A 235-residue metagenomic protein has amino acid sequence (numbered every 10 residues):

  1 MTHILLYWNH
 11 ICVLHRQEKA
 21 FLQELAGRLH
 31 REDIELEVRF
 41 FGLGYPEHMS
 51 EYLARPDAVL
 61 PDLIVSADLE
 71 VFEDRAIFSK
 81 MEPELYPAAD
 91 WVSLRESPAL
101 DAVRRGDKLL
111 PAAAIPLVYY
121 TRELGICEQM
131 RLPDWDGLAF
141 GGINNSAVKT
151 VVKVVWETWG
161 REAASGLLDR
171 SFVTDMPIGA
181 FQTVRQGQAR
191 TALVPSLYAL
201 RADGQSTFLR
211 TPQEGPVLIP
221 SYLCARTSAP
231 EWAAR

Functional and structural regions predicted by a protein language model:
M1-R75: Early extracytoplasmic/lumenal segment of secretory-pathway proteins
T2, L60-D62, D136, G187-R190 (+1 more regions): Loop/turn elements at helix/coil->beta-strand transitions in domains of secreted/extracellular proteins
Y7-H10, T121, P216: Short beta-strand/turn micro-motifs composed of small residues that flank or help shape donor/cofactor-binding pockets
H15-R16, A76-G179: Extracytoplasmic ligand-binding site segments that recognize negatively charged/polar headgroups
D57-A58, R104, L110-A113, R185-Q186 (+2 more regions): Extracellular/periplasmic catalytic domains that process cell-envelope and extracellular macromolecules
S66-A67, E84, P195: Conserved residues at the C-terminal ends of beta-strands
V71, V154-P212: Ligand-binding pocket segment of bilobal, Venus flytrap-like solute-binding proteins
A113-P116, S165-G166, T174, G204-A233: Periplasmic-binding protein-like
